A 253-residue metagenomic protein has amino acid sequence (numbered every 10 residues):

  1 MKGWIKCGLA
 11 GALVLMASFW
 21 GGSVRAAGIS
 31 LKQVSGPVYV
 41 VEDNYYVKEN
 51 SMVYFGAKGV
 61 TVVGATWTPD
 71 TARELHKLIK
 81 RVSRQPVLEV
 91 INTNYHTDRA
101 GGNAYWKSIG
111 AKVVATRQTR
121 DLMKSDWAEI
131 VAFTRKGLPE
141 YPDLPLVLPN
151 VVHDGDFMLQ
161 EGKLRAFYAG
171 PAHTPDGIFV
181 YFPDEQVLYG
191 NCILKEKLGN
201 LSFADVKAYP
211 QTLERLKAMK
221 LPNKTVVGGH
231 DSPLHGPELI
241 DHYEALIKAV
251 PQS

Functional and structural regions predicted by a protein language model:
M1-A12, W20: Bacterial N-terminal signal peptides that target proteins for export
W20-A26: Sec/Tat signal peptide C-region and signal peptidase I cleavage site
G28, K32-V34, R120-A169, P183 (+1 more regions): Metallo-beta-lactamase
K32-K77, I178-C192: Conserved beta-strand hairpin/beta-sheet module of binuclear metal-dependent hydrolase folds, prominently
P37, Y54, G64, I79 (+9 more regions): Divalent metal-coordination and catalytic microenvironments
S51, A72-H76, A100-N103, P210-L213 (+1 more regions): Extracytoplasmic/secreted envelope proteins and their assembly/folding machinery, especially bacterial periplasmic
A57-G59, P69-V114, M219-P222: Active-site metal-binding motif and surrounding structural segment of the metallo-beta-lactamase
G59-T61, W67-P69, R165-L246: Metallo-beta-lactamase
